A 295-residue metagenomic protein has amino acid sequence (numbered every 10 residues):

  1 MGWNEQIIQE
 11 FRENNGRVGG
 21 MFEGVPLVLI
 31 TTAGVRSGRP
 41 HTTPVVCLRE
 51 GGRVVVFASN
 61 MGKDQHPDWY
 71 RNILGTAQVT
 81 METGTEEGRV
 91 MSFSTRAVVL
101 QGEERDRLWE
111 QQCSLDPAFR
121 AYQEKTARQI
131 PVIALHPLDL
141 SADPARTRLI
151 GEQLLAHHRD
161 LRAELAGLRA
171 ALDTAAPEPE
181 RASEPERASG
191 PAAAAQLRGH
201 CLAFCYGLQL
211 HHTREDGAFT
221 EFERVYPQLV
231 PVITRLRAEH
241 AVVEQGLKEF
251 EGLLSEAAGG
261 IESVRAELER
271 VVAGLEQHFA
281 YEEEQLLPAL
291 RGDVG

Functional and structural regions predicted by a protein language model:
M1-A33, L165-R169: Short, conserved active-site entrance elements at the starts or edges of catalytic domains
E13, G75, R224: Phosphate-coordinating loops and pocket residues in cytosolic domains that bind phosphorylated ligands
E23-V25, P40-T42, R49-G51, L74-T76 (+2 more regions): Short connector loops at helix/strand junctions that flank enzyme active sites, especially segments positioning acidic
V25-M61, H200, F204: Short beta-strand segments
L27, R53, T83-R120, E124-G295: Small-residue-biased structural context
R39, G62-Q65, S114, R270: Short, glycine/acidic-rich beta->alpha junctions
R39, Y70-R71, H211: Short histidine-centered beta-strand/loop micro-motifs that create catalytic or ligand/metal-coordination sites
L48-T80: A short mixed-secondary-structure module that forms the rim of ligand-binding clefts
